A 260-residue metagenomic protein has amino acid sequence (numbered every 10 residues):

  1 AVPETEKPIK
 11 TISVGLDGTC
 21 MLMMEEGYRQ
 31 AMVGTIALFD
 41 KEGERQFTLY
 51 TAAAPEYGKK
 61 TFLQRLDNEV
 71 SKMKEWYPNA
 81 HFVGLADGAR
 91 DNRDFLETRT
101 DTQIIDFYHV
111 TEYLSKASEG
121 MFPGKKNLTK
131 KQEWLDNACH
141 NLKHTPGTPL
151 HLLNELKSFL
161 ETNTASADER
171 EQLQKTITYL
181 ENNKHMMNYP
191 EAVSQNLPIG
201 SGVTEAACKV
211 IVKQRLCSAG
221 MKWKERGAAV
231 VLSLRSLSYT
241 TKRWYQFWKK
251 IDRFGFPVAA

Functional and structural regions predicted by a protein language model:
A1-A260: Catalytic center-proximal scaffold of phosphoryl-transfer enzymes
